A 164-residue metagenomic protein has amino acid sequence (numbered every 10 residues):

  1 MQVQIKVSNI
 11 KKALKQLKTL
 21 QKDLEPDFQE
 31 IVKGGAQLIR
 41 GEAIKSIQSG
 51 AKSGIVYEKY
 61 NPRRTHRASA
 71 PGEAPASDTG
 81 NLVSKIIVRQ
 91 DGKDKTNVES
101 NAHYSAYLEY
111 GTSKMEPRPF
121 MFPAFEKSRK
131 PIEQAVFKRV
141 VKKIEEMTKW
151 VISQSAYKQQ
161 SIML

Functional and structural regions predicted by a protein language model:
M1-L164: Short, Lys/Arg-rich flexible segments
